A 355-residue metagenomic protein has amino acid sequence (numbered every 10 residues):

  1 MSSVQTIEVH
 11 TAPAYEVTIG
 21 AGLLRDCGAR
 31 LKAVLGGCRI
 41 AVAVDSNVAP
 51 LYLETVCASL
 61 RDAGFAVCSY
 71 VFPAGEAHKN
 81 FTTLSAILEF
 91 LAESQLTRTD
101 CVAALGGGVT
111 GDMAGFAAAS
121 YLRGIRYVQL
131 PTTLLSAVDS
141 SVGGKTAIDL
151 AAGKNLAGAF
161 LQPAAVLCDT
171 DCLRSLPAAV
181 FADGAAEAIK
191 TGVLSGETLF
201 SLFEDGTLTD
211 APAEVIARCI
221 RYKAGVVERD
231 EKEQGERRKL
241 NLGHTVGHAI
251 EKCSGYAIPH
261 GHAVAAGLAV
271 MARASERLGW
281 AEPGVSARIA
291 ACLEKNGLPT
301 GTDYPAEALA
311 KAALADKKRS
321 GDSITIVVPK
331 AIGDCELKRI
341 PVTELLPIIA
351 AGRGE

Functional and structural regions predicted by a protein language model:
S2-C101: ATP/NTP phosphate-donor binding region
S2-V4, A186-I189, W280-E355: C-terminal charged capping/lid subdomain of soluble metabolic enzymes
G20, V42, N80, P131 (+4 more regions): Residue-level signal for inorganic ion chemistry
A74-G75, L105-G107, L242-G243: Glycine-rich beta-strand-to-loop/alpha-helix junction loops that act as flexible
L88-L105, A114-Q129: Non-catalytic interfacial helical region
V109-F116, A137, A249: Short glycine/serine/threonine-rich phosphate/pyrophosphate-binding segments that cradle anionic phosphate groups
F116-G206: A glycine/threonine-rich phosphate-anchoring loop and its flanking beta-alpha core in nucleotide/phosphate-binding
S201-A308: Active-site segments that bind and position negatively charged phosphate/pyrophosphate groups
